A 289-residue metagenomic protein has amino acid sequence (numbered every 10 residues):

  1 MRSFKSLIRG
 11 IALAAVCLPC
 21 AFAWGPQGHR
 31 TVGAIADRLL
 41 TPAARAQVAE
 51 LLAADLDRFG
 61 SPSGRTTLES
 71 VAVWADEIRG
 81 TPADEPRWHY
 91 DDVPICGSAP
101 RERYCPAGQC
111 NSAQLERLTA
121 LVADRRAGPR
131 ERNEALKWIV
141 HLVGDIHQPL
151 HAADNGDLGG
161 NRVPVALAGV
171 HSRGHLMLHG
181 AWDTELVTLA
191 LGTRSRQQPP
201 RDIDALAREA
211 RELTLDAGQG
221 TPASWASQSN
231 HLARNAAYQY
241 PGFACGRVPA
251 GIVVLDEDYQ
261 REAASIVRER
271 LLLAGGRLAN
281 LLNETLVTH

Functional and structural regions predicted by a protein language model:
M1-I11: Bacterial N-terminal signal peptides that target proteins for export
I8, I146-H147: Residue-level micro-sites within transmembrane alpha helices that shape and flank functional polar/acidic positions
R9-C20: Bacterial N-terminal signal peptides
F22-L142, P149-H289: N-terminal, motif-rich segments that launch catalysis or mediate targeting to/interaction with membranes, typified by
